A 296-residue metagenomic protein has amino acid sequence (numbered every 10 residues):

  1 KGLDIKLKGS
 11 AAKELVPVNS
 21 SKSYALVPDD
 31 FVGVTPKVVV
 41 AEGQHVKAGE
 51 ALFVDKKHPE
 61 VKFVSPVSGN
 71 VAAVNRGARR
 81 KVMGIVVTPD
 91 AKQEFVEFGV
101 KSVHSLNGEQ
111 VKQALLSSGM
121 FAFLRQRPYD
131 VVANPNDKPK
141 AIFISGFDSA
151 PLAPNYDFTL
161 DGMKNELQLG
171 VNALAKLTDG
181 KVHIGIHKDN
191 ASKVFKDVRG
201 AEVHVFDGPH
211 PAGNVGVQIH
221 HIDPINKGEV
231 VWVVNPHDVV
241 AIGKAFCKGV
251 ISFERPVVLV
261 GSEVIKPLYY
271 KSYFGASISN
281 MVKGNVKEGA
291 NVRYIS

Functional and structural regions predicted by a protein language model:
K1-V39, V54, F206: N-terminal, Lys/Arg-enriched amphipathic/low-complexity engagement segments that precede the first folded domain
V34, V40, K57-E60, K266: Short, solvent-exposed loop/turn positions at domain surfaces that link secondary-structure elements or cap domain
V38-A41, K227: Short, compositionally biased leader-like segments
V40-V54, A73: Short, well-structured beta-strand-loop connectors
A51-E60, A78: Short, charged beta-turn/beta-strand-edge "cap" motif at the junction between a beta-strand and an adjacent loop
E60-S68: Short coil-to-beta-strand transition motifs
V61, N75-S296: Buried, small/hydrophobic-residue-enriched core segments of structured protein domains
